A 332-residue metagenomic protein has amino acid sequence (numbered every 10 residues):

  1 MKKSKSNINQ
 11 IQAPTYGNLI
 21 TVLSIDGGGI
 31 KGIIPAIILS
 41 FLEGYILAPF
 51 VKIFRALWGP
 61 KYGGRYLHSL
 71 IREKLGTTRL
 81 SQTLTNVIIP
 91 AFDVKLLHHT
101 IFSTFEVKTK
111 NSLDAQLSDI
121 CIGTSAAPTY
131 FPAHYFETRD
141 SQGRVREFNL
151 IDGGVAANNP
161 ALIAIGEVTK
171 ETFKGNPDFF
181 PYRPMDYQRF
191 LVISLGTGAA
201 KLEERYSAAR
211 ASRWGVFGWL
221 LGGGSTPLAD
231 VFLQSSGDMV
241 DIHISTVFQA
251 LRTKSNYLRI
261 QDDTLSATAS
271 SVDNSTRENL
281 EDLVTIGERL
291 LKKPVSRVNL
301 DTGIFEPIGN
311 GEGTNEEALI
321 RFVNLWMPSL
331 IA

Functional and structural regions predicted by a protein language model:
M1-A332: Conserved catalytic cores and adjacent C-terminal regulatory segments of lipid-metabolizing esterases/lipases
